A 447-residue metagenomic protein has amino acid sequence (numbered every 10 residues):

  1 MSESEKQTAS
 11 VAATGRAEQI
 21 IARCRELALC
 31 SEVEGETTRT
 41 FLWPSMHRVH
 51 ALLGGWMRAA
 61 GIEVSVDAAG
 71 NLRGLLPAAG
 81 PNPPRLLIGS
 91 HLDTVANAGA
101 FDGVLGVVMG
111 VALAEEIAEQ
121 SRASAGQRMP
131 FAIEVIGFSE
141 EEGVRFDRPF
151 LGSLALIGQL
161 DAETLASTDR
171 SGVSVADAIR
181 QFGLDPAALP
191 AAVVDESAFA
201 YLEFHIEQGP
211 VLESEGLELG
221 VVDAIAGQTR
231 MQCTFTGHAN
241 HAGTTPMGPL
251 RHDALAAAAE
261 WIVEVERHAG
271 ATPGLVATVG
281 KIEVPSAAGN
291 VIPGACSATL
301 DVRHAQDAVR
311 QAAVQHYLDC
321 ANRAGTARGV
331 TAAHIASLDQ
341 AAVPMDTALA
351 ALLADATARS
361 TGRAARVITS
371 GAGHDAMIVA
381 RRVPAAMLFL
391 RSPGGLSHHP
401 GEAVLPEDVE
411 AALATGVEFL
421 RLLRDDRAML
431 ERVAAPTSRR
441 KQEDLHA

Functional and structural regions predicted by a protein language model:
S2-W43, H398: N-terminal capping segment at the start of a domain
I20-R23, A28, G89-S90, A365-T415: Zn-dependent metallopeptidase/amidohydrolase metal-coordination segment
L29-P77: A non-catalytic alpha/beta surface segment that caps or lines the substrate-entry region of metallo-dependent hydrolase
T38-L42, T278-A287, T299-Q306, T331-A350: A short beta-alpha structural unit
D67, A125-A132, L189-A192, E266-V279 (+3 more regions): Flexible, glycine/charged-enriched surface loops at secondary-structure junctions
I88, N97-E142, T229-F235, T244-H268 (+3 more regions): Alpha-helical metal-binding/catalytic segments enriched in His/Glu/Asp
E140-E141, R145-D307: Midchain, well-structured core segments that form catalytic/ion-binding scaffolds
D223-I225, H241-A271, L390-P436, R440-A447: His/Asp/Glu-rich mid-to-C-terminal helical/loop segments that flank catalytic regions of hydrolases
